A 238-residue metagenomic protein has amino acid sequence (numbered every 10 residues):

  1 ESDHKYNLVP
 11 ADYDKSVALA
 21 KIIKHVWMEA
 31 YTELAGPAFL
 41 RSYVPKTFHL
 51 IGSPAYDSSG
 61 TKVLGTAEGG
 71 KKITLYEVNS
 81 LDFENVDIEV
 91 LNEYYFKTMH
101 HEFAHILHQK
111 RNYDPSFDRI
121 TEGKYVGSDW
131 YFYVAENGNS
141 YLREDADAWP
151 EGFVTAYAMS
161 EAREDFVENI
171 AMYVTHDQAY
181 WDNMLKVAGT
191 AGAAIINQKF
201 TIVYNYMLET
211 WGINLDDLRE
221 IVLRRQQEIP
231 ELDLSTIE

Functional and structural regions predicted by a protein language model:
E1-A11: Acidic/histidine-rich, surface-exposed loop or edge segments in extracytoplasmic proteins
P10-K21, V86-Y94, T98, Y157-A162 (+1 more regions): Soluble non-cytosolic domains of exported or imported proteins
V17-T74: Auxiliary, metal-adjacent structural segments of Zn-dependent hydrolase domains
K24-T32, A104-N112, M172-A179, L208 (+1 more regions): Sec-exported extracytoplasmic/periplasmic mature domains
Y31-L50, K110-F117, Y180-T190, L215-I221: Surface-exposed patches in mature extracellular/periplasmic domains of secreted proteins
E89-D114, V167: Active-site recognition of the HExxH zinc-binding catalytic motif
Q109-N137: Post-HEXXH active-site segment of zinc metalloproteases
G127-Y204, T210, E228-E238: Metalloprotease/metallohydrolase-associated module, dominated by Zn2+-dependent proteases
